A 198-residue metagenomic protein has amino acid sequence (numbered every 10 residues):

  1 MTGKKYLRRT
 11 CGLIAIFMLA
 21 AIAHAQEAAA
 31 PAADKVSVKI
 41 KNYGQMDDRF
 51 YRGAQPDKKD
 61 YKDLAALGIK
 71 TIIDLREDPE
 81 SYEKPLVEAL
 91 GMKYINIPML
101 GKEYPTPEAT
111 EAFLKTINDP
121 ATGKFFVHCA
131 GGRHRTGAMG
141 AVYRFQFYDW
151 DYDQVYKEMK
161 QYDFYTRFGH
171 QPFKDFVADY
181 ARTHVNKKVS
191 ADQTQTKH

Functional and structural regions predicted by a protein language model:
M1, I22-A23: Glycine-centered signal
T2-G12: Bacterial N-terminal signal peptides that target proteins for export
C11-A21: Bacterial N-terminal signal peptides
A23-F126, A138-H198: Cys-dependent protein tyrosine phosphatase-like superfamily
C129: Short cysteine clusters
G132: Substrate/cofactor-recognition hotspot
R135: Glycine/aspartate-rich loop-and-adjacent alpha/beta segment that forms the canonical ThDP
